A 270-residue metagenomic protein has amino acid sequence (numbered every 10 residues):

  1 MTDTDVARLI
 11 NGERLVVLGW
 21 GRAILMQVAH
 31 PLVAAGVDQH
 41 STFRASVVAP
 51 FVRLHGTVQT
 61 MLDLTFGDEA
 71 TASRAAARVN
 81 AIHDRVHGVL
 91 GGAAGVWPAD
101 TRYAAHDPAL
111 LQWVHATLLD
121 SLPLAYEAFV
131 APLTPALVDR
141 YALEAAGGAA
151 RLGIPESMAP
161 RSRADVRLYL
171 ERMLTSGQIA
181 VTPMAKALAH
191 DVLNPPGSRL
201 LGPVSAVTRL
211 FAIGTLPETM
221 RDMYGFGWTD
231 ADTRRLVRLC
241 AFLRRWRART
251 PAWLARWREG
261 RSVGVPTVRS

Functional and structural regions predicted by a protein language model:
M1-S270: Mature, function-bearing regions of proteins
